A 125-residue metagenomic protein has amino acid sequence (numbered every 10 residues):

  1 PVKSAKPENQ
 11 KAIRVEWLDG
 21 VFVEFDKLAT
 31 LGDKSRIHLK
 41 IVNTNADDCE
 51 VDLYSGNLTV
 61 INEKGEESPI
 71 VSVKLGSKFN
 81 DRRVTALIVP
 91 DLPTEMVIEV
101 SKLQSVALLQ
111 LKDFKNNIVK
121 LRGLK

Functional and structural regions predicted by a protein language model:
V2-L18, A46, V51-G65, T85-K125: Surface-exposed edge beta-strand/loop patches
F22-T30: Short amphipathic beta-strand and strand-loop transition segments with alternating hydrophobic
V23, I37, T94-M96: Hydrophobic residues positioned within well-ordered beta-strands of beta-sheet architectures
D26-K27, R82-I88: Beta-strand-rich interaction surfaces with strong enrichment in secreted/lumenal proteins
G32-R36, V106: A generic structural signal for beta-strand entry/edge sites
S35-N45: Short, well-ordered beta-strand segments enriched in hydrophobic/aromatic residues
P69-R82: Short beta-strand and strand-turn-strand segments in soluble, beta-rich domains
